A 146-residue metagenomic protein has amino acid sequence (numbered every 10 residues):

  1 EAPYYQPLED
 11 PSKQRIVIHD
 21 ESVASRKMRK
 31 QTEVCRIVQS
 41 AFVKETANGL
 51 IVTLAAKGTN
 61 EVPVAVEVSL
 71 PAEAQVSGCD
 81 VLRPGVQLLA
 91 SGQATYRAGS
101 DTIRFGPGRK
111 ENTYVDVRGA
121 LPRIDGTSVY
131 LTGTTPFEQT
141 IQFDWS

Functional and structural regions predicted by a protein language model:
E1-E61: Catalytic and substrate-binding regions of extracellular carbohydrate-active enzymes, especially polysaccharide lyases
P3-Y4, T95, T113: Intrinsically disordered, low-complexity N-terminal regions enriched in serine/proline/glycine with scattered basic
S40-E45, A74, V86-Q87, P122: Short, exposed beta-strand/loop patches in secreted or surface proteins that constitute
A41-V43, L50-A56, V64-V68, Y96 (+3 more regions): Hydrophobic beta-strand residues in large extracellular and virion-surface proteins
N48, T59-E61, E73-Q75, Q93 (+2 more regions): Generic "edge-of-domain/loop-turn" microfeature
T53-L88: Acidic (Asp/Glu-rich), glycine- and aromatic
T59, A98-S146: Beta-strand-rich recognition/accessory modules
G78-F105: Intrinsically disordered, low-complexity segments enriched in Gly and acidic/Ser/Thr residues that form flexible
